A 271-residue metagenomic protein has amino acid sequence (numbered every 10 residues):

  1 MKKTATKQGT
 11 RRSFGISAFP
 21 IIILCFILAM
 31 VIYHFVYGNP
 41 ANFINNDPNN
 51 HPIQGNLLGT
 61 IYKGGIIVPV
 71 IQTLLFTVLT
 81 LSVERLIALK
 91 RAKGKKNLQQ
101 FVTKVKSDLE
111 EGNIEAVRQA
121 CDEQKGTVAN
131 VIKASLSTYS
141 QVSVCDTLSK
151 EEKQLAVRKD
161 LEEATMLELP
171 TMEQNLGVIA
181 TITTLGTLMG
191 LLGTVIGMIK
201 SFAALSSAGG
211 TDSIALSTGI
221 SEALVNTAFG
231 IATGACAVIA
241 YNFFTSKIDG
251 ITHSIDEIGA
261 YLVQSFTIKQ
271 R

Functional and structural regions predicted by a protein language model:
T4-T6, L81, I87-A88, K93-G186 (+2 more regions): Predominantly long cytosolic amphipathic alpha-helical stalk/bundle segments
T6-L98: Hydrophobic membrane-targeting segments
A29-H51, T60, L169-K247: Helix-termination/interfacial motifs at the ends of transmembrane alpha-helices
G65, L79, V117, I132 (+3 more regions): Residue-level signature of catalytic and energy-coupling elements of molecular machines, predominantly ATP/GTP-dependent
V70, R118-C121, V195, S217: Hydrophobic alpha-helical membrane segments of integral membrane proteins
L75, S82, V131, T194-G197: Amphipathic, well-ordered alpha-helical segments in soluble domains
